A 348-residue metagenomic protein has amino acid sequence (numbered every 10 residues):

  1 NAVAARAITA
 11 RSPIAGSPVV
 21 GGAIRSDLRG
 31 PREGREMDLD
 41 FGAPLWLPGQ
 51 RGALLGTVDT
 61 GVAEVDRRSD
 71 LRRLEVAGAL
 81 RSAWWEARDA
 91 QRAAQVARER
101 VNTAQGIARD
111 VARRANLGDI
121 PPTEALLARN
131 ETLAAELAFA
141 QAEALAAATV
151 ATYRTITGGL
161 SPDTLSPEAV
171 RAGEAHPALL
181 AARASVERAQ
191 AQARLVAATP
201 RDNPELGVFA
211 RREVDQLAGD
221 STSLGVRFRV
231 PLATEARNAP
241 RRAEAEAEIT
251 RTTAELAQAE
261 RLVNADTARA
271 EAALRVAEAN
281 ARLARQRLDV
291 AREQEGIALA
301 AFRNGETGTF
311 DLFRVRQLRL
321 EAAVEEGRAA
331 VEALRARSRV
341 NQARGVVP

Functional and structural regions predicted by a protein language model:
N1-E86, Q91-V101, Q105-A108, P122 (+4 more regions): Short flexible linkers and secondary-structure junctions
N1-I24, A43-W46, A53, D59 (+10 more regions): Bacterial Sec-pathway N-terminal export signals of envelope proteins
G16-R72, S185-E187, Q192, T199-A259: Small/polar-residue-enriched beta-strand and adjacent coil segments characteristic of outer-membrane beta-barrel
R72-L180, A270-A273, A277, I297 (+2 more regions): Periplasmic alpha-helical coiled-coil/stalk elements that build and connect Gram-negative outer-membrane
V111, N116, V196, A259 (+2 more regions): Eukaryotic all-alpha helical interaction scaffolds
E271-E306: C-terminal hydrophobic structural anchor segments that stabilize assembly/packing rather than catalytic chemistry
E325-P348: Acidic, low-complexity, intrinsically disordered peripheral segments
